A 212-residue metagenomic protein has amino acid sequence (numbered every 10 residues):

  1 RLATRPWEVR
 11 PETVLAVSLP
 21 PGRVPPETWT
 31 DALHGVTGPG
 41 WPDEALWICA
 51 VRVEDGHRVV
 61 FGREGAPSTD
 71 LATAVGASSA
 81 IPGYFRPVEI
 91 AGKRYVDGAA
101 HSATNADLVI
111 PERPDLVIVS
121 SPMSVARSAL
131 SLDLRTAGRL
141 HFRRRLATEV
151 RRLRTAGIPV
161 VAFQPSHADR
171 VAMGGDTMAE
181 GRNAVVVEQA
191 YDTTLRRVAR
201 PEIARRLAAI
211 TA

Functional and structural regions predicted by a protein language model:
R1-A212: Patatin-like phospholipase
